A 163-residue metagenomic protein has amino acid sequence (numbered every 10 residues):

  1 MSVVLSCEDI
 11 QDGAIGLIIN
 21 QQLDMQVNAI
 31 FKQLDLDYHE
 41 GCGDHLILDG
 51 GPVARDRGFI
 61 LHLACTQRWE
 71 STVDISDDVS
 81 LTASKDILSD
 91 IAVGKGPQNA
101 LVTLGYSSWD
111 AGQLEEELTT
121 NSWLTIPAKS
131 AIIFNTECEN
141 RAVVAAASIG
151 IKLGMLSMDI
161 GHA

Functional and structural regions predicted by a protein language model:
M1-A163: A short aromatic-anchored loop/beta-hairpin motif
